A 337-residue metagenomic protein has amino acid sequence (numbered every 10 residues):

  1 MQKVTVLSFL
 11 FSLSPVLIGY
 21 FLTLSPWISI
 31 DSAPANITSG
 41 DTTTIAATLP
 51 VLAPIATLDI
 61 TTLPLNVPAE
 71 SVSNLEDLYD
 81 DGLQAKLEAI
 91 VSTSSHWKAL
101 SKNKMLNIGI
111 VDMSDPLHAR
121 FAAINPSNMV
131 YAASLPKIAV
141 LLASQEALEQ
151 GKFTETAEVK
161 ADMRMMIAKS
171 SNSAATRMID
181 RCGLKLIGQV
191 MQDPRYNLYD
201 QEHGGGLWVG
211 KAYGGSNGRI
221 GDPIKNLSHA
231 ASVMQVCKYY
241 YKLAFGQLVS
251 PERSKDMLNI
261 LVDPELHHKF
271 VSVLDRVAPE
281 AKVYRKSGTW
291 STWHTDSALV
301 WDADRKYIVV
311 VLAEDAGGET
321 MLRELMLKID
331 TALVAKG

Functional and structural regions predicted by a protein language model:
Q2-V91, C237-Y239, A244-G337: Structured C-terminal helix/loop/strand segments within mature extracytoplasmic catalytic/sensor domains
K86-I124, L299-W301: A short, well-structured edge-of-sheet supersecondary motif
N103-L106, A119, N125-S127, Y131-P136 (+5 more regions): Extracytoplasmic
K104-S114, A157-S171, R181-L184, W208 (+2 more regions): Acidic helix-start/capping segments at beta-turn-to-alpha-helix junctions
A122-P126, K169-A174, S216-I224: Flexible glycine/proline-enriched surface loops and loop-helix/loop-strand junctions
V130-F153, M166, V309: Active-site SXXK
E146-R164, S250-S254: Short, well-structured active-site flanking segments
M178-F245: Mid-domain, small-residue-enriched loop/turn segments at the edges of structured enzyme/sensor domains
